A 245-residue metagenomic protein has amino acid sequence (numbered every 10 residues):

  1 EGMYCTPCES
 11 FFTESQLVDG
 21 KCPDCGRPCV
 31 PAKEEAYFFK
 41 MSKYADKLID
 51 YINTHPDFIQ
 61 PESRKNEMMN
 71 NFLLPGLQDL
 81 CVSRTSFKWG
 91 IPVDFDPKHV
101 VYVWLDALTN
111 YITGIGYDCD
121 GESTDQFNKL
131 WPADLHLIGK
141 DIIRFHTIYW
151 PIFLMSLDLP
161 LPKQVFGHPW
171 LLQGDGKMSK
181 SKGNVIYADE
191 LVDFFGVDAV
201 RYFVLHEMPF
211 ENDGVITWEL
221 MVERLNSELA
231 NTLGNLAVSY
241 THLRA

Functional and structural regions predicted by a protein language model:
G2, D19: Residues immediately within or flanking Cys/His clusters that coordinate Zn2+ in small zinc-binding modules
C5-E14: Short, intrinsically disordered, charge-biased short linear motifs at domain edges
P7, K21-S239, L243: Structured secondary-structure scaffolds
